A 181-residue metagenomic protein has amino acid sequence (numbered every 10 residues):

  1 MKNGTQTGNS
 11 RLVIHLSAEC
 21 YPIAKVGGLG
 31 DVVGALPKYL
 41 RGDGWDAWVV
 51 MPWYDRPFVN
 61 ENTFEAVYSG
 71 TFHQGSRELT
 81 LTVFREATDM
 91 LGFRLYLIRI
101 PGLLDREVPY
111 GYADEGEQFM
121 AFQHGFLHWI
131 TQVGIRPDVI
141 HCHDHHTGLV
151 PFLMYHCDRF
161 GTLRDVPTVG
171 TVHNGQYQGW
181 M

Functional and structural regions predicted by a protein language model:
M1-M181: Catalytic cores of nucleotide-sugar-dependent glycosyltransferases that transfer UDP/GDP/TDP-activated
